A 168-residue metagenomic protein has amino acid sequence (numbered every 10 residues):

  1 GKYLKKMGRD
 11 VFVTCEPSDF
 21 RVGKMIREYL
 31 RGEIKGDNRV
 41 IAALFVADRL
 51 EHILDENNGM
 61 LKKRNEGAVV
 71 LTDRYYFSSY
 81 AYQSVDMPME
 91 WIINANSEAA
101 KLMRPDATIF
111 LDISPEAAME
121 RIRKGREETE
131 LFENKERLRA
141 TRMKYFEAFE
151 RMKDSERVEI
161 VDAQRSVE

Functional and structural regions predicted by a protein language model:
G1-Y3, M7, E116-E168: NTP-dependent small-molecule kinase module
R9-N94, A99-A100: ATP-dependent small-molecule kinase phosphotransfer cores that center on conserved nucleotide phosphate-binding segments
D10-V11, V70, D106-T108, V158: Hydrophobic anchor at the start of a short beta-strand that flanks the dinucleotide cofactor-binding loop
T14-C15, D73, F110-L111, D162-A163: Small/polar loops that bind or transfer phosphate-bearing groups
S18-R21, Y76-F77, I113-M119, S166-V167: Conserved nucleotide-binding/hydrolysis micro-motifs of P-loop NTPases
S79-K144: A glycine- and Lys/Arg-enriched "phosphate-lid" helix/loop adjacent to the NTP-binding pocket of small-molecule kinases
